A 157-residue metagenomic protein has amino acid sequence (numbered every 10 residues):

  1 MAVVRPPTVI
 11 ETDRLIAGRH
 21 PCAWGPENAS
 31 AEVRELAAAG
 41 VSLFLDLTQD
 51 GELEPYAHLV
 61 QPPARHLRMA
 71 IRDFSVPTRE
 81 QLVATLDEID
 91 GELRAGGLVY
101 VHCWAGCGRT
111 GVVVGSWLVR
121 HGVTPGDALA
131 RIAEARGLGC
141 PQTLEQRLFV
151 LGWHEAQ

Functional and structural regions predicted by a protein language model:
V4-P6, E11-L98, V119-H121, P125-F149: Cysteine-based protein phosphatase catalytic domain of the PTP/DSP
G96-G115, V119: A phosphate-binding catalytic loop at a beta-strand-loop-alpha-helix junction that coordinates phosphoryl groups
V150-A156: Short, amphipathic C-terminal "tail helix"
